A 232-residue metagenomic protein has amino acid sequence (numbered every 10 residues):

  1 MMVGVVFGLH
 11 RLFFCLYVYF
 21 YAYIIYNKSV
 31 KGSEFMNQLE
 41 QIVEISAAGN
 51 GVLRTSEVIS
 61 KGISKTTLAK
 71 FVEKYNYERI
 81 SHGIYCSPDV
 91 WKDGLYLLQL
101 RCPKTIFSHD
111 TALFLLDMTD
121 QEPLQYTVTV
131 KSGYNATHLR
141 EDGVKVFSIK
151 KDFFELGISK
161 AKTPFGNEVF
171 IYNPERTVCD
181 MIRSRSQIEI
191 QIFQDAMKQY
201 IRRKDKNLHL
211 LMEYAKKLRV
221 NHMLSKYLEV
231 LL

Functional and structural regions predicted by a protein language model:
V3-V5, H10: Targeting/processing segments of secretory and organellar proteins
F13, Y17-K28, G32: Short, positively charged and aromatic/hydrophobic N-terminal segments
V30-F35, L39-A48: A detector for short, charged/polar N-terminal pre-domain segments
Q38-Q41, G51-E57, I80, I84-L232: Nucleic-acid-binding surface
T67: Residues in the helix-turn-helix
K70-Y75: Basic amphipathic alpha-helical segments that dock to polyanions
